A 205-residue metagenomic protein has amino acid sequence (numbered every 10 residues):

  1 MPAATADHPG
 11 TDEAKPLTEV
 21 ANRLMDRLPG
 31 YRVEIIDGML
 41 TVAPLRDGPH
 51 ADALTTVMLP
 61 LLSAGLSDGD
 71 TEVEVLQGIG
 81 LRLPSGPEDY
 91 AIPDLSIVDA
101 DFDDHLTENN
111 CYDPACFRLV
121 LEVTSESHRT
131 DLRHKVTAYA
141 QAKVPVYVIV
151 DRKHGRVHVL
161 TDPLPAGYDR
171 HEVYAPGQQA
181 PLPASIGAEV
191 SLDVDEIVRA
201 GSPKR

Functional and structural regions predicted by a protein language model:
M1-L119, V123-A142, V146-R205: Gly/Pro/Ser/Thr-rich low-complexity, intrinsically disordered segments predominantly at protein N-termini
